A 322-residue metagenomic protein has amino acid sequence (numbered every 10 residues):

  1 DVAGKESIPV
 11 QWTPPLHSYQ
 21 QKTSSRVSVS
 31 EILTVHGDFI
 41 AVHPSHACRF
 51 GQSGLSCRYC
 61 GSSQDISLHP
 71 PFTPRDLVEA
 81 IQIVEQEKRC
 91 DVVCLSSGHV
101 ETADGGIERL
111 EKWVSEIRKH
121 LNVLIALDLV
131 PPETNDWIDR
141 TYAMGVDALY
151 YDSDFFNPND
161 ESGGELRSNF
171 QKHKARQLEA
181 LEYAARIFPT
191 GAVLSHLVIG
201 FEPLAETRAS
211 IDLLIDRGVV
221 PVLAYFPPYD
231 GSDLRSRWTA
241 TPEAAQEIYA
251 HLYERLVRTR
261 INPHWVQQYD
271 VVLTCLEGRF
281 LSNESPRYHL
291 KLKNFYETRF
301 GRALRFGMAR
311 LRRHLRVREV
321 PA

Functional and structural regions predicted by a protein language model:
D1-R58, S62-S67, N283, R312-A322: N-terminal [4Fe-4S]-dependent radical SAM core
D1-V2, I187, R208-A322: Auxiliary Fe-S-binding modules of radical SAM enzymes
D38-I40, D91-V93, V220-V222: Hydrophobic beta-strand segments of well-ordered beta-sheets in folded domains
G54-G61, F72-R75, L110: "Short basic amphipathic alpha-helical interaction patches in structured regions
R58-Q64, V92-C94, D160-S162: Gly-rich Lys/Arg/Thr-decorated short loops/hinges at beta-loop-alpha junctions or inter-strand turns that position
Q64-C94, A303-A309: Conserved alpha-helical substructure of the radical SAM core
V78, Q82-E85, S96-T239, A244 (+1 more regions): Conserved AdoMet/S-adenosylmethionine-binding subsite of the radical SAM
D91-V93, G191-V193, V266-Q267: Residue-level recognition of the N-termini of beta-strands and the immediately preceding loop/turn
